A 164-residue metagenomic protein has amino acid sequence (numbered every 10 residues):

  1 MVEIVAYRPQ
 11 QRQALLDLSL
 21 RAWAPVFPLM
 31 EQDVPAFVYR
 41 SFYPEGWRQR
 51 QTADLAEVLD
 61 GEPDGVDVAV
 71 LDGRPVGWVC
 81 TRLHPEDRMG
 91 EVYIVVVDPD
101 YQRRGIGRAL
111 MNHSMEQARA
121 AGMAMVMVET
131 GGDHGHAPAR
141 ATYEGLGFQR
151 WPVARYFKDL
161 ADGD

Functional and structural regions predicted by a protein language model:
M1-E3: Extreme N-terminal starter segment of soluble prokaryotic enzymes
A6-Y93, D98, M111-N112, Q117 (+3 more regions): Acetyl-CoA-dependent GNAT
Q102, M127-A139, F157-A161: Conserved beta-strand-loop-alpha-helix junction that forms the acyl-donor binding cleft
G105-G107: Conserved G/P- and acidic residue-centered "switch" motifs that form tight phosphate/ATP-binding loops in soluble
A109, P138-A141: Generic recognition of short, well-ordered alpha-helical segments
Y143, F148: Conserved active-site tyrosine of GNAT-family acetyltransferases
